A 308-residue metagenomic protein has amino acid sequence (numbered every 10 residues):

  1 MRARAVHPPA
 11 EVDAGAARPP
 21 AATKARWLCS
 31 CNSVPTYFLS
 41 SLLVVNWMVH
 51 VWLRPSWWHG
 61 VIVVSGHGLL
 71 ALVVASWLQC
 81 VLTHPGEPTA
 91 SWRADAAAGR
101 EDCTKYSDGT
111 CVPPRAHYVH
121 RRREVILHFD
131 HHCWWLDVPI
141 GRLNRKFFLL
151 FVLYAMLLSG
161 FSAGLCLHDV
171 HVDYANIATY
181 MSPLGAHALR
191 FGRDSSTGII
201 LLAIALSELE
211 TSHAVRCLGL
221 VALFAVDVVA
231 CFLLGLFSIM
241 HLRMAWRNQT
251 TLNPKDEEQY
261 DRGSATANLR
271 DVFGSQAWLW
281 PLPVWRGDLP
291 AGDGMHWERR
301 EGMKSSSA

Functional and structural regions predicted by a protein language model:
R2-A308: Membrane-associated feature with strongest affinity for ZDHHC
